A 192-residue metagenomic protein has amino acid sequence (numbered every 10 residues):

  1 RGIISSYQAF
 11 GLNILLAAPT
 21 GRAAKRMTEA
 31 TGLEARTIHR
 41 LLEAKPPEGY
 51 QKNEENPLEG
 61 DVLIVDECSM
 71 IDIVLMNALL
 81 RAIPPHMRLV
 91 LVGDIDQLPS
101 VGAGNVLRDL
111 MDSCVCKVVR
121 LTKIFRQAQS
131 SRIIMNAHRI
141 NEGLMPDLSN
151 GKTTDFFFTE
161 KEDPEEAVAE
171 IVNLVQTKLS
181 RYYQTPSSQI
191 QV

Functional and structural regions predicted by a protein language model:
R1-E29, A35, V90-V92, D155-A167 (+2 more regions): Conserved RecA-like ASCE P-loop NTPase motor core of nucleic-acid helicases/translocases
G11-L12, G60, P85-R88, C114-V119 (+1 more regions): Short glycine-/polar-rich loops that comprise or flank the Walker A/P-loop and associated switch/sensor motifs
N13-V62: Inter-Walker segment of RecA-like/P-loop motor cores
L42, I71-D72, L98-P99: Catalytic P-loop NTPase motifs of RecA-like helicase/translocase cores
P47-D61, D72, L80-M87, S187: Short basic/glycine-enriched coil/helix segment immediately N-terminal to the Walker B
D66-E67, G93: Walker B catalytic acidic pair
I95-V192: Conserved helicase motor core of P-loop NTPases
